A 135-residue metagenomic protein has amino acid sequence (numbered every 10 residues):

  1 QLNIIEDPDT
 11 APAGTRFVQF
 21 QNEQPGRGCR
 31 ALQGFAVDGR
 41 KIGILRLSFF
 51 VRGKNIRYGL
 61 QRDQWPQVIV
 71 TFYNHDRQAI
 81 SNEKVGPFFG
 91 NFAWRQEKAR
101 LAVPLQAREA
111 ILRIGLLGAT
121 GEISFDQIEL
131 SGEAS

Functional and structural regions predicted by a protein language model:
Q1-S135: Extracellular and organelle-lumenal recognition/adhesion modules and their flexible linkers in secreted
